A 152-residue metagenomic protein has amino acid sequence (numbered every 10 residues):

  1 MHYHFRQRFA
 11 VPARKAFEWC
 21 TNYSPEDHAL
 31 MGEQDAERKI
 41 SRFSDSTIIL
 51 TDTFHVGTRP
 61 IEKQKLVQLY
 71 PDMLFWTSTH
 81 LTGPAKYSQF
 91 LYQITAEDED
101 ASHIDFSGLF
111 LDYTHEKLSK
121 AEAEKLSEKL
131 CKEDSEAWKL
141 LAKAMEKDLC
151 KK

Functional and structural regions predicted by a protein language model:
M1-D45: Hydrophobic ligand-binding cavity/cleft-lining segments
M1-R8, D35, T47-I49, M73 (+2 more regions): Intrinsic-disorder/low-complexity, polar/charged segments enriched in Ser/Thr/Lys/Arg/Asp/Glu/Gln
A10-R14, F43-D45, V67-D72, Q93-H103 (+1 more regions): A short, structured loop/turn motif at beta-sheet edges
W19, A29, D52-G57, F75-W76 (+4 more regions): Amphipathic alpha-helical hairpins
C20, S24, F106-G108, W138: Hydrophobic alpha-helical core bundles mediating ligand binding, dimerization, or RNAP-core interactions
S41-G57: Short, well-structured hydrophobic secondary-structure segments
H55-A101, L109-L111: Hydrophobic-ligand binding "helix-grip"
L109-K152: A conserved amphipathic terminal alpha-helix motif
